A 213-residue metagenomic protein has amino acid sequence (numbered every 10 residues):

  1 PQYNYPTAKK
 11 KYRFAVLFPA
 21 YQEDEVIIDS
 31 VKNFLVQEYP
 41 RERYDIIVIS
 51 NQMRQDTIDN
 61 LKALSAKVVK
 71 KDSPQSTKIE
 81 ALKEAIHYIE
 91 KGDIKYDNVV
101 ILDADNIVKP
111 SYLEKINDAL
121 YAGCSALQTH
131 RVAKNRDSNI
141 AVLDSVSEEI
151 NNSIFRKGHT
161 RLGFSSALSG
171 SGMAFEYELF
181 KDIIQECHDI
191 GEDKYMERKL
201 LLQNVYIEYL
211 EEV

Functional and structural regions predicted by a protein language model:
P1-K10, L61: N-terminal membrane-anchoring/stem segments of glycan-assembly enzymes
Y12-A15, D45, Y195: Cell-envelope/extracellular polymer assembly enzymes that use nucleotide-activated donors
K32-R43: Short, acidic, metal-binding catalytic loop of nucleotide-sugar glycosyltransferases
S50-I58, D72-Q75, I107: A conserved acidic beta->alpha catalytic loop
D56, L102-D118: Acidic donor-binding/catalytic loop of UDP-sugar-dependent glycosyltransferases, especially processive GT2
K70, Q75-K91, Y112-D189: Long helical/loop segments within the catalytic core of UDP-sugar-dependent glycosyltransferases, especially the large
V99: Short aromatic/hydrophobic "clamp" motif used to bind/position activated sugar donors
I190-M196: Acidic donor-binding loop at a coil-to-helix junction in glycosyltransferase catalytic cores that engages
